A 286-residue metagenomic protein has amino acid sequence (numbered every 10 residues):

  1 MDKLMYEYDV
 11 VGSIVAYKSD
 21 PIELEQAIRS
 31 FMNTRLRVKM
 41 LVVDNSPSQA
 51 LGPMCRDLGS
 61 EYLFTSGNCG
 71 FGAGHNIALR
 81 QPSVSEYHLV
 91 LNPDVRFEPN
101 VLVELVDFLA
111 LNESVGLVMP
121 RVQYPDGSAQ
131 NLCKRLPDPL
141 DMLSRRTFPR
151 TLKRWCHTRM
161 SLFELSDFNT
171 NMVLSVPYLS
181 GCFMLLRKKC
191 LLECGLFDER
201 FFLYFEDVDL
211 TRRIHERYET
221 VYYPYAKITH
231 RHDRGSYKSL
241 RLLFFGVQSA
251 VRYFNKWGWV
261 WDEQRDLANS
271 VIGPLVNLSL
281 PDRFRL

Functional and structural regions predicted by a protein language model:
I14, S19-N33: Short, well-formed alpha-helical segments that are part of the catalytic scaffolds of diverse glycosyltransferases
V42-G52: A conserved acidic beta->alpha catalytic loop
T65-S83: Glycine-rich, basic loop-to-helix element that forms the pyrophosphate-binding segment of sugar-nucleotide handling
H88: Short aromatic/hydrophobic "clamp" motif used to bind/position activated sugar donors
E98-L132: Conserved donor NDP-sugar-binding/catalytic core segment of glycosyltransferases
P137-V176: Short, flexible, basic/aromatic active-site loop/helix in glycosyltransferases
L174-S175, C182-M184, C190-F202, V208-T229: Catalytic donor-sugar/metal-binding loop of nucleotide-sugar-dependent glycosyltransferases
D209-R212, E216-L286: Active-site-adjacent helix/loop segment of glycosyltransferases that harbors family-specific signature motifs
